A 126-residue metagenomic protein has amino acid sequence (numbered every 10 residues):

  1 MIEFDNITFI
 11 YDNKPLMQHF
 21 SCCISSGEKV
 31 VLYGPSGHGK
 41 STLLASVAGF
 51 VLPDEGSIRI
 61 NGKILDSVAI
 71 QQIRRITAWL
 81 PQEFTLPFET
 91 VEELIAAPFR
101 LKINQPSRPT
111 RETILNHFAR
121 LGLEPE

Functional and structural regions predicted by a protein language model:
F4-I7, K14-S25, G56: Conserved beta-strand
V31, Q71-E89: ABC nucleotide-binding domain signature
Y33-P35: The feature captures the beta-strand-to-loop junction immediately N-terminal to the Walker
S41-T42: Conserved Walker
A48: Helix-to-loop junction immediately C-terminal to a conserved catalytic motif
G56-I64, I73: Conserved ABC transporter NBD signature motif
E83, E89-Q105, T113: Q-loop/switch helix immediately C-terminal to the Walker
R108-E126: Conserved ABC ATPase "signature" region
